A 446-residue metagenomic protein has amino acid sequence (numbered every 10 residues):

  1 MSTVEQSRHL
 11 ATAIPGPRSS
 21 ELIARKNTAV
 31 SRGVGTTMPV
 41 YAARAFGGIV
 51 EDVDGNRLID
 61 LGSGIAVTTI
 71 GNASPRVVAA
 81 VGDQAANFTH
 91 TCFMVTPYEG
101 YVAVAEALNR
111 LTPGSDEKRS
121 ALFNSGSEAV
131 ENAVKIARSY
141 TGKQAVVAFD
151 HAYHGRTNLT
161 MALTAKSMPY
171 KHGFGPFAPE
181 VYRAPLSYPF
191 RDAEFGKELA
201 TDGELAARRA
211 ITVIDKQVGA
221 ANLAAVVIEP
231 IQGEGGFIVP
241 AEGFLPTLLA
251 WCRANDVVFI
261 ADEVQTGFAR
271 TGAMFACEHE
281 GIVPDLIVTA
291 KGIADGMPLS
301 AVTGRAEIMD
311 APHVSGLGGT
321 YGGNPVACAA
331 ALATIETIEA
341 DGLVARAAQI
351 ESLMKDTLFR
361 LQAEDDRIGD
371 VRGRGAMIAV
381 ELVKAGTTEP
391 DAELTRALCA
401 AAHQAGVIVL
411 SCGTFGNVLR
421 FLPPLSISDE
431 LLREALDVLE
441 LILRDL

Functional and structural regions predicted by a protein language model:
M1-L446: Conserved N-terminal phosphate-binding loop of PLP-dependent enzymes in the Aspartate aminotransferase
